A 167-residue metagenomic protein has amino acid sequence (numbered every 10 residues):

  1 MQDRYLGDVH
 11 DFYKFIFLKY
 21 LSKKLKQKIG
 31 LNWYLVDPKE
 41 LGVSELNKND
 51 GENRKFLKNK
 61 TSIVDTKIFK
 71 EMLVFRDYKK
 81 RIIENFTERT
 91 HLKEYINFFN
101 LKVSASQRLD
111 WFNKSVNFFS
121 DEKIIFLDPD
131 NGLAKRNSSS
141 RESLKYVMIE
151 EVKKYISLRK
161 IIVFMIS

Functional and structural regions predicted by a protein language model:
M1-S167: Class I S-adenosyl-L-methionine-dependent methyltransferase catalytic core
